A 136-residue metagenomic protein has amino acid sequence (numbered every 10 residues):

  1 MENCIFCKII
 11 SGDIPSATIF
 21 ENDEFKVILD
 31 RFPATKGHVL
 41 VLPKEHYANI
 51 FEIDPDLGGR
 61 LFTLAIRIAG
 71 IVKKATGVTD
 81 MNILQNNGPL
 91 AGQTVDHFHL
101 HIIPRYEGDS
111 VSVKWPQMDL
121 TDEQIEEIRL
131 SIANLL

Functional and structural regions predicted by a protein language model:
M1-L136: HIT superfamily nucleotide-processing domains
